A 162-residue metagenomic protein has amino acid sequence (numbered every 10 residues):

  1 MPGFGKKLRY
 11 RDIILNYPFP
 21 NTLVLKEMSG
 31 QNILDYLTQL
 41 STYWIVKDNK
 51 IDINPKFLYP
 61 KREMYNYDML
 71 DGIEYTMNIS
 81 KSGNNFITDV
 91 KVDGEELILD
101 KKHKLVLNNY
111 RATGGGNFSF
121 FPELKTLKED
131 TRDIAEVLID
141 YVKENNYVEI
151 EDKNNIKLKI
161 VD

Functional and structural regions predicted by a protein language model:
M1-D162: Feature captures C-terminal
